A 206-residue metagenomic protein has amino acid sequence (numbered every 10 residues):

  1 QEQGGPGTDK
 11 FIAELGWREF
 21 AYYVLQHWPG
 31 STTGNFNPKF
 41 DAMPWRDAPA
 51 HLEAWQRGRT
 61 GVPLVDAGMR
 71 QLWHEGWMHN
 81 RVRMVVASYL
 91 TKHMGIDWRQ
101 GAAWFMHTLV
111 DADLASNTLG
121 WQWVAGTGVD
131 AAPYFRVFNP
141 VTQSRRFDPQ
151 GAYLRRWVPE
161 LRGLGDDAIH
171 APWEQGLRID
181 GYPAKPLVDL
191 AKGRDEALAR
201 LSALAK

Functional and structural regions predicted by a protein language model:
Q1-K206: C-terminal catalytic domain of photolyase/cryptochrome flavoproteins, centering on the FAD-binding pocket
